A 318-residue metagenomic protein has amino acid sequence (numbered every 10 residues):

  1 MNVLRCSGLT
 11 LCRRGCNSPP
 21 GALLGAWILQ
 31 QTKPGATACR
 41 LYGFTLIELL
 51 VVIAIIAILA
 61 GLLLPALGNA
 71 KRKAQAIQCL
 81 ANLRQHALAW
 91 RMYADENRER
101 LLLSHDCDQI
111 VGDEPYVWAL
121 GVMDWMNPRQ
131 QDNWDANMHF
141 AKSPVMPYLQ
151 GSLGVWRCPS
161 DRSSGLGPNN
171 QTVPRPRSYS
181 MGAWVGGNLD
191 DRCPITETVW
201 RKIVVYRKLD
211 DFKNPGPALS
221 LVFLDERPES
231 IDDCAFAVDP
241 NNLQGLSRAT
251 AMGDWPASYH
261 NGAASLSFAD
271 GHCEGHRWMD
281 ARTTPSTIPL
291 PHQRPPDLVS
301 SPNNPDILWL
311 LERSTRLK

Functional and structural regions predicted by a protein language model:
M1-F44: N-terminal leader/signal peptides at the extreme start of proteins
L9, C16, F44, L64 (+2 more regions): Aromatic-residue hotspot detector
C39-R40, L67, Y259: Short amphipathic alpha-helical motifs in flexible or low-confidence regions
F44-A81: Amphipathic alpha-helical segments typified by the pilin-like N-terminal helix that continues immediately C-terminal
C79-L80, R84-K318: Short, well-structured segments within or immediately adjacent to enzyme catalytic domains that line ligand-binding
